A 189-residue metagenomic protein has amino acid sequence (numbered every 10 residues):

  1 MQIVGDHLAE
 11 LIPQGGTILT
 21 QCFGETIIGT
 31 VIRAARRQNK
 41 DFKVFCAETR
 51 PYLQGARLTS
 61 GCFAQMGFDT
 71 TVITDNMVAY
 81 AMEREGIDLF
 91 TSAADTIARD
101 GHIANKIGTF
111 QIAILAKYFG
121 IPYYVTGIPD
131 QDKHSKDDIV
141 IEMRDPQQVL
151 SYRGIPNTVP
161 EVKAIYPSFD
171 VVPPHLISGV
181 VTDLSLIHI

Functional and structural regions predicted by a protein language model:
M1-V72: N-terminal active-site beta-alpha-beta segment that forms phosphate/nucleotide-binding and substrate-recognition loops
R33-Q38, A64-M66, E83-E85, Q111-Y123: Alpha-helix C-terminal capping segments
A79-N105: Active-site/ligand-binding-proximal alpha/beta "capping" segment
N105-Q111: Charged helix-capping and loop-helix junction motifs
F119-H134: Glycine-rich phosphate/pyrophosphate-binding loops and their adjacent beta-strand/loop elements at enzyme active sites
E142-D183: Polyanion-binding loop/helix "lid" in catalytic or ligand-binding cores
I187-I189: Conserved small/polar residues in nucleotide/adenosyl-binding loops
